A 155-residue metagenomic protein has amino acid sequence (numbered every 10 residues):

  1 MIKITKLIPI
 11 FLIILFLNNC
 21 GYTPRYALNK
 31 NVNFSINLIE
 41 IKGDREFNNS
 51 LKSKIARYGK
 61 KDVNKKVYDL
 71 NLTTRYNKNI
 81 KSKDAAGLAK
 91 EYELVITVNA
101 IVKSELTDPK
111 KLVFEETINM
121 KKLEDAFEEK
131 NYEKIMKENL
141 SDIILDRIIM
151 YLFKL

Functional and structural regions predicted by a protein language model:
M1-C20: Sec-dependent bacterial lipoprotein signal peptides
I14-N37: Bacterial Sec signal peptide processing site at the extreme N-terminus
P24-L28, F114-L123: Mobile beta-alpha loop/short-helix "lid" or hinge segments that flank ligand
P24-R25, K30-V32, K134-L155: Compositionally biased, intrinsically disordered linkers/stalks adjacent to structured regions
N33-D44, D69: Short hydrophobic beta-strand segments
I41-R57: Short extracytoplasmic
G43, F47, K90, Y132 (+2 more regions): Conserved acidic
K52-Y58, D62-V63, N71-K111, N119-K134 (+1 more regions): Surface-exposed short loop/turn segments
